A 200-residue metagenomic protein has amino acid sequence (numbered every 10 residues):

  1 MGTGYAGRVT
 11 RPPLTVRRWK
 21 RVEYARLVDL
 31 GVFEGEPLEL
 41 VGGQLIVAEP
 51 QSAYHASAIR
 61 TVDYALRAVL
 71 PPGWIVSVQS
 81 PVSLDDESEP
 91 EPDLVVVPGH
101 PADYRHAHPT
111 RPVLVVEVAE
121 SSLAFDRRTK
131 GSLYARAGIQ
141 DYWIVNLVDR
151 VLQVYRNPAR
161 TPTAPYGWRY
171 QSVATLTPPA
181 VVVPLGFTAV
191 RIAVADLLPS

Functional and structural regions predicted by a protein language model:
M1-S200: Gly/Pro/Ser/Thr-rich low-complexity, intrinsically disordered segments predominantly at protein N-termini
